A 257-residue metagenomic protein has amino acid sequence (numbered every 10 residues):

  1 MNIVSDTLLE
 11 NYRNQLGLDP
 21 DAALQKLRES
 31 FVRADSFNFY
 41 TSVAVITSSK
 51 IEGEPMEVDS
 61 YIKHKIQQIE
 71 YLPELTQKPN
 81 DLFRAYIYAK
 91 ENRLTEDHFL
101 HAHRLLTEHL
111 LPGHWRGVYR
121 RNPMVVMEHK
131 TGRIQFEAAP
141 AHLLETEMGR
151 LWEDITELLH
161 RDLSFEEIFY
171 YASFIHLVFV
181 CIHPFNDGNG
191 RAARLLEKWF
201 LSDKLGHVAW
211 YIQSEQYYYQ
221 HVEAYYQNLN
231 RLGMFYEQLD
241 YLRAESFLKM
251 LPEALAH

Functional and structural regions predicted by a protein language model:
M1-H257: FIC/Doc superfamily catalytic core
